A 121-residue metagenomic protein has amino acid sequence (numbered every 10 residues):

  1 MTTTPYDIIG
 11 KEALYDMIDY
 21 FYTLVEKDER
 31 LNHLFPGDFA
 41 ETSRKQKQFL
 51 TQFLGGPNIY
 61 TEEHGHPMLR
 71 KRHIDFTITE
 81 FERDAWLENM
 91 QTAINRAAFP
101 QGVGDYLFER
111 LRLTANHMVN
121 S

Functional and structural regions predicted by a protein language model:
M1-S121: Core of compact, soluble alpha-helical bundle domains
